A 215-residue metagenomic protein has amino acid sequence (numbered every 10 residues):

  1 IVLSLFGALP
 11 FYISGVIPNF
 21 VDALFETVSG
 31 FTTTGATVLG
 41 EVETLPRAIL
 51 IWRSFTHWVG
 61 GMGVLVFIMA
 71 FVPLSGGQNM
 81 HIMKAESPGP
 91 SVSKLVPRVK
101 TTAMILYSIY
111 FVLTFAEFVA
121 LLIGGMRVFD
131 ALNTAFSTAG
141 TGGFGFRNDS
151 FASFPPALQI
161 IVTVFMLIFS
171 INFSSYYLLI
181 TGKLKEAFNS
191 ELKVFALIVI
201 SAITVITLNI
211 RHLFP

Functional and structural regions predicted by a protein language model:
I1-P215: Membrane-proximal intracellular helices of multi-pass ion channels
